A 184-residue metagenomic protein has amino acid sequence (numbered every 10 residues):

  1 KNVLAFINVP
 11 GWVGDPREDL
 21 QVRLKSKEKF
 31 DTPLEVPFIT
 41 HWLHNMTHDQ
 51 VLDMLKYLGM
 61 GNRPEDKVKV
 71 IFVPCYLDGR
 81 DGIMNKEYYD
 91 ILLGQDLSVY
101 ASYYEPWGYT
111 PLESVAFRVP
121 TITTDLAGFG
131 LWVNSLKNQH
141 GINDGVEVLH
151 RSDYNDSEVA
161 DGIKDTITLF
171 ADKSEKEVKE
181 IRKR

Functional and structural regions predicted by a protein language model:
K1-N2, G94, S98, I181-R182: Conserved, well-structured beta-alpha core segment at the onset of a catalytic domain
N2-V3, I7-D90, V146-V148: Nucleotide-activated donor-binding/catalytic signature segment of Leloir-type glycosyltransferases, i.e., the conserved
L4-N8, Y100, T123: A structural signal for short, well-ordered beta-strand segments and their strand-loop junctions that often border
V70-I71, L93-G94, K164: Generic signal for short, ordered secondary-structure residues within or immediately flanking folded domains
Y89-P106: Acidic donor-binding loop of glycosyltransferase active sites
A101-K183: Catalytic binding pocket for nucleotide-activated donors in carbohydrate/polymer assembly enzymes
